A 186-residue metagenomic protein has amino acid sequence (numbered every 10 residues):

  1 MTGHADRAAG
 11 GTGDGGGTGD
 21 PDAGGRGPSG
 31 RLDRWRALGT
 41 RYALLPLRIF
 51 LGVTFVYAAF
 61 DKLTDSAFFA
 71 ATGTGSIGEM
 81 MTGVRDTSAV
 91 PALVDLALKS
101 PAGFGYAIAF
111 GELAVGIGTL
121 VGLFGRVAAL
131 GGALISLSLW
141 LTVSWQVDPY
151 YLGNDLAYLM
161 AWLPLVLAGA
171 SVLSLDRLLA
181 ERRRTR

Functional and structural regions predicted by a protein language model:
M1-D86, P91-G111, V121-R186: Extended, low-polarity transmembrane helix blocks
A114-G118: Transmembrane-helix motifs of polytopic, lipid-linked glycan transferases
